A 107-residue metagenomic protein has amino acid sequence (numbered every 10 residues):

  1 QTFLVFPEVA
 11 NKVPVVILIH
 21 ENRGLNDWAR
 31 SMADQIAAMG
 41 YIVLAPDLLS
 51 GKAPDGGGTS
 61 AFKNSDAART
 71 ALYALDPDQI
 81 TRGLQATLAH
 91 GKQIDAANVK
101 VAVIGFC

Functional and structural regions predicted by a protein language model:
Q1-A96: Serine-hydrolase catalytic machinery in alpha/beta-hydrolase-like enzymes
G91-C107: Alpha/beta-hydrolase fold nucleophile elbow
